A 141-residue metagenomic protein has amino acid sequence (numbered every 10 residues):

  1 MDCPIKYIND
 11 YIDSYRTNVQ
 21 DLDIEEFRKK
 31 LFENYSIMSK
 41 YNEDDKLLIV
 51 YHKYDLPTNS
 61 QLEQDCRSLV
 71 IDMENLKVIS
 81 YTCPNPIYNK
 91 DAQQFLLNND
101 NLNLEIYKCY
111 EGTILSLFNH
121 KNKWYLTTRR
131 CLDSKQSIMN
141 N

Functional and structural regions predicted by a protein language model:
M1-E111, L132-I138: Active-site-proximal "nucleotidyltransferase
E105-L126: Conserved catalytic micro-motifs used in adenylation/nucleotidyl-transfer and phosphoryl/amide- and methyl-transfer
N122-N141: Glycine- and acidic-residue-rich phosphate-binding/metal-coordinating active-site segment common to enzymes that handle
